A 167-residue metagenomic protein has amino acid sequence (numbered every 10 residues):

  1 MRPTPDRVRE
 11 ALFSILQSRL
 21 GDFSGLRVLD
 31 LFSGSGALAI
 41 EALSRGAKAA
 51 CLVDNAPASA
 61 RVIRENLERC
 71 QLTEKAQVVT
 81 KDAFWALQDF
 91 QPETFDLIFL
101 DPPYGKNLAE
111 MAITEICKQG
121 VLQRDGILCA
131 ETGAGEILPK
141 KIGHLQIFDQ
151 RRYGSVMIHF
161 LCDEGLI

Functional and structural regions predicted by a protein language model:
M1-I167: Class I S-adenosyl-L-methionine-dependent methyltransferase catalytic core
